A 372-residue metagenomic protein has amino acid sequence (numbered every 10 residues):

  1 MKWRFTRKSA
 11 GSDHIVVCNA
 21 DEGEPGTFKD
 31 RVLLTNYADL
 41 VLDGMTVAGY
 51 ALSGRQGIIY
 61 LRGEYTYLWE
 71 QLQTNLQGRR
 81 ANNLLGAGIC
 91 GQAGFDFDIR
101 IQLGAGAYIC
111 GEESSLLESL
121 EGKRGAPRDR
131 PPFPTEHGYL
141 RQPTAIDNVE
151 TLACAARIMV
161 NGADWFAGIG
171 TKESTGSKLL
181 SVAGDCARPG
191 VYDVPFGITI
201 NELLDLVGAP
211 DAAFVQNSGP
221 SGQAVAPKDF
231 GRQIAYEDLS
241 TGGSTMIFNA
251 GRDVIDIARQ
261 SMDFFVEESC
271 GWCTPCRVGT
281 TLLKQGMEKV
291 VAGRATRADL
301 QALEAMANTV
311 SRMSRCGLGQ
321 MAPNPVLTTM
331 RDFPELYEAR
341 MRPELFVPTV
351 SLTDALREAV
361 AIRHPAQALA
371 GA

Functional and structural regions predicted by a protein language model:
M1-H14: N-terminal glycine-rich phosphate/pyrophosphate-binding loops that anchor nucleotide-derived ligands and cofactors
M1-R4, T27-D30, W69-T74, C110-G122 (+7 more regions): Short acidic, glycine/serine/threonine-rich loops at helix termini
S12-H14, A20, K29-L34, R55-G57 (+4 more regions): Ferredoxin-type iron-sulfur electron-transfer modules in oxidoreductases and energy-metabolism complexes
N19-P25, Y50-G54, D185: Short connector loops/turns at beta-strand edges and beta->alpha or beta->beta junctions
A38-D39, G49-Y50, Q73: Glycine- and Gly-Pro-enriched alpha-helical subdomains that act as flexible, kink-prone "lid/hinge" or packing modules
L42-A48, P195-P210: Short amphipathic, charge-patterned alpha-helical segments
G57, A209-P220: Short loop-to-beta-strand transition segments
W69-F196, V207-A209: Hydrophobic alpha-helical positions that pack around
